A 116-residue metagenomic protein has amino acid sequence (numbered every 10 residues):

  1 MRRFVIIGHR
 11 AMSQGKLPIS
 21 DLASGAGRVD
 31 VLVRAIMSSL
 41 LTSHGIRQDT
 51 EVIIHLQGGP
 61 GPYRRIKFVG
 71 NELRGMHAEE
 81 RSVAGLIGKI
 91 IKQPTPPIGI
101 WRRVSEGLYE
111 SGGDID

Functional and structural regions predicted by a protein language model:
M1-D116: RNA substrate-binding interface of SAM-dependent RNA methyltransferases
